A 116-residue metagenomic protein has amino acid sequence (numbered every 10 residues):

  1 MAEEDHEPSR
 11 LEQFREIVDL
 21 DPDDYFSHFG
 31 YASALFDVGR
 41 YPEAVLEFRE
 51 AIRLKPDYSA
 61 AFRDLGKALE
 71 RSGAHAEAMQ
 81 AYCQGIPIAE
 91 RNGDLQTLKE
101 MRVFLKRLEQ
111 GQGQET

Functional and structural regions predicted by a protein language model:
L20, L54, R71, I88-N92: Structural marker of alpha-solenoid helical repeat scaffolds
